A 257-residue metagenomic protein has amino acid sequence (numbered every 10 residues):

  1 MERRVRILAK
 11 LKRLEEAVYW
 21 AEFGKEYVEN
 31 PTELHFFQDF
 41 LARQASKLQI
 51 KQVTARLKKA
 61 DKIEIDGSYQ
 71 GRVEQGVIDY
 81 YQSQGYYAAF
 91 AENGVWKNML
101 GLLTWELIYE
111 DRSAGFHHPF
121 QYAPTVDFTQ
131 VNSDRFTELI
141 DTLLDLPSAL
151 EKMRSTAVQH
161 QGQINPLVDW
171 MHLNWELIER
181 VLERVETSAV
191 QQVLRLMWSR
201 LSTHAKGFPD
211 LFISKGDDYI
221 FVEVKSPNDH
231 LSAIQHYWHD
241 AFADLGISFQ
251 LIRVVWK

Functional and structural regions predicted by a protein language model:
M1-K47: Alpha-helical protein-protein interaction scaffolds
G24, V28-F36, A45-D79, S83-N93 (+1 more regions): Conserved phosphate-interacting/catalytic interface
K58-I65, V77-Q82, R112-Q191, R195: Solvent-exposed, charged helical/coil patches that constitute nucleic-acid or partner-interaction surfaces
G94-I108: Short, hydrophobic/amphipathic alpha-helical patches that form generic packing surfaces within helical domains
L173-V193, D210-N228, F242: Conserved catalytic cores of phosphodiester-cleaving nucleases, focusing on short active-site segments
V190, L196-S202, K257: Asparagine-biased alpha-helical interface segments
I220-V254: Basic, amphipathic alpha-helical patches used to engage nucleic acids or provide basic targeting signals, exemplified
